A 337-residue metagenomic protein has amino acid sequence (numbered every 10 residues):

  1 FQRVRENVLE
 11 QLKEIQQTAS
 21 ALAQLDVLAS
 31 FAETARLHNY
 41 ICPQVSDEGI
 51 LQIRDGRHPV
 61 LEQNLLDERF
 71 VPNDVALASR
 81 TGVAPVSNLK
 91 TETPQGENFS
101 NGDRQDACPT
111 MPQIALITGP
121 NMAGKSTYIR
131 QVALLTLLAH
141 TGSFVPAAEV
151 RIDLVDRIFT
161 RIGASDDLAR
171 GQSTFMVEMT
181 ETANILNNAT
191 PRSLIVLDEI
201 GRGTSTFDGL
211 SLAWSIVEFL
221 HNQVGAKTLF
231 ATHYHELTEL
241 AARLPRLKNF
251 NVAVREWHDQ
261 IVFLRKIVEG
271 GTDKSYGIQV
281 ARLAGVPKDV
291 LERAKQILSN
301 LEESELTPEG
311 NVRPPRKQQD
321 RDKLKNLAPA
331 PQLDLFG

Functional and structural regions predicted by a protein language model:
F1-F31, I162-Q172, M179-E181: Long, non-coiled-coil amphipathic alpha-helical linker/lever segments that couple catalytic cores to other domains
T34-R80, M111-G337: ATPase nucleotide-binding head domains, primarily ABC-like/P-loop NTPase cores
V83-A84, T91-E92, E97-N98, A107-T110: Short, low-complexity intrinsically disordered segments enriched in A/P/G/S/L with frequent Arg, especially at protein
L89, F99, L324-L327: Hydrophobic/aromatic hotspots within intrinsically disordered, low-complexity regions
